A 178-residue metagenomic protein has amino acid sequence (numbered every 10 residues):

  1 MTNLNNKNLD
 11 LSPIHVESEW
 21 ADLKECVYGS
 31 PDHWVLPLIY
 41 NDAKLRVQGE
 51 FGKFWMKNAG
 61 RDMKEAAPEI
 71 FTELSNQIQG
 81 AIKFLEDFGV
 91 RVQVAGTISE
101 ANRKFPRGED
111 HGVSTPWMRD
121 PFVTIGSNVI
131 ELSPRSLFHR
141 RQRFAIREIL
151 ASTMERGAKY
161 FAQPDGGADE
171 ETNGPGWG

Functional and structural regions predicted by a protein language model:
M1-G178: The feature marks the mature, well-folded catalytic cores of soluble enzymes
